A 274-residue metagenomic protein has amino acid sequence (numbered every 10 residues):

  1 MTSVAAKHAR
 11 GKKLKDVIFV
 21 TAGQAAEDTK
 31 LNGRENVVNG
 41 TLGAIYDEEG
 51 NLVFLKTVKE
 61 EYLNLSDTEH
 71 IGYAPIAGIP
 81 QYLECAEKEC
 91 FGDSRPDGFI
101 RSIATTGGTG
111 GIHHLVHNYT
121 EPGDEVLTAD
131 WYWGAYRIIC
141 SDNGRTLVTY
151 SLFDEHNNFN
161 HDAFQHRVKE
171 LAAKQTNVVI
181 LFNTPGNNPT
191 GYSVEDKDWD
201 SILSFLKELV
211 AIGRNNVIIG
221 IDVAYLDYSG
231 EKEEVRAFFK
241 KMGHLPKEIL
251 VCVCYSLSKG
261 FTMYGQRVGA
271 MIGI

Functional and structural regions predicted by a protein language model:
M1-R10: Generic N-terminal amphipathic, Lys/Arg-enriched alpha-helix
D16-T106: N-terminal small-domain helix-loop-helix segment of the aminotransferase-like
V37-N39, S102, L147-T149, V251-V253: Conserved beta-strand scaffold positions in the cores of enzyme catalytic domains, especially in NTP/NDP-utilizing
Y46-N51, N188-G191, D227-S229, F261-Y264: Short catalytic/ligand-binding loop motif for oxyanion handling, primarily in non-cytosolic enzymes, centered on
S66-N216, L226-L245: Conserved core of the PLP fold type I
G220: Generic enzyme active-site microenvironment
V223: Walker B catalytic acidic pair
F238-I274: Active-site PLP attachment segment
